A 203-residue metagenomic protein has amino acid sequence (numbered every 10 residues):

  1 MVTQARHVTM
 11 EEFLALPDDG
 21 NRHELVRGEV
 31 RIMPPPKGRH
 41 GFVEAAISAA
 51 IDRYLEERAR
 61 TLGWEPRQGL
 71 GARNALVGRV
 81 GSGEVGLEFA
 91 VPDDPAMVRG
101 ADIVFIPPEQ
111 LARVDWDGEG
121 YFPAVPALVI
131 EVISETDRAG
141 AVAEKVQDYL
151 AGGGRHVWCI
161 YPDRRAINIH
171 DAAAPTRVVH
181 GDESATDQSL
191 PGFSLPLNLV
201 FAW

Functional and structural regions predicted by a protein language model:
M1-W203: Gly/Pro/Ser/Thr-rich low-complexity, intrinsically disordered segments predominantly at protein N-termini
